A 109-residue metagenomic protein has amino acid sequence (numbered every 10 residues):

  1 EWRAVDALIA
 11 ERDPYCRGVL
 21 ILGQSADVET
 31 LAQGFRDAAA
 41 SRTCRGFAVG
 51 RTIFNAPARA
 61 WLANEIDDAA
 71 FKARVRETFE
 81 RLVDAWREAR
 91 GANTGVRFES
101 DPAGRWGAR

Functional and structural regions predicted by a protein language model:
E1-A92: Catalytic-face loop-and-helix region of soluble metabolic enzyme cores
W86-R109: C-terminal extensions of enzymes
